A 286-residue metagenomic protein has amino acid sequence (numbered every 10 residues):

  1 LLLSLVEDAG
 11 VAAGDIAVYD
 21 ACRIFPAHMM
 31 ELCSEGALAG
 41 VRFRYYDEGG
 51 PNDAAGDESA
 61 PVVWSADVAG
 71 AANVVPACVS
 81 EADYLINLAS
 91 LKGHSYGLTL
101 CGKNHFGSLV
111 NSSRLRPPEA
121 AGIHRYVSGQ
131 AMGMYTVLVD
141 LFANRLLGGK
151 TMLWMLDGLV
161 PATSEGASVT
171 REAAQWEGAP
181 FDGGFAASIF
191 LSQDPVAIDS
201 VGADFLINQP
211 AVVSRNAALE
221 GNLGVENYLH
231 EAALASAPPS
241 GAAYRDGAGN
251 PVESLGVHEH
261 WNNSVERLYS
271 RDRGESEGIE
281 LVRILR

Functional and structural regions predicted by a protein language model:
L1-R286: Extended, low-polarity segments enriched in aliphatic/aromatic residues
